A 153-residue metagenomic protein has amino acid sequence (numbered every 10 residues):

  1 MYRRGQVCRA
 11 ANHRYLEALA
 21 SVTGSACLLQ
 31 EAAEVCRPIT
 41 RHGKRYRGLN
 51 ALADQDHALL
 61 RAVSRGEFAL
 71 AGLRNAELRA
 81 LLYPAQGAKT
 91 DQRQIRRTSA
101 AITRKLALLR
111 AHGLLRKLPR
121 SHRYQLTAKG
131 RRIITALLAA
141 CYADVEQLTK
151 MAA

Functional and structural regions predicted by a protein language model:
M1-A58: Long, low-complexity, charged/polar intrinsically disordered regions in eukaryotic proteins
G48-Q55, T98-I102, H122: Secondary-structure capping and boundary motifs in well-ordered enzyme cores
D54-F68: Positively charged, polyanion-binding regions of nucleic-acid-associated proteins
A69-Q94: Short acidic, hydrophobic short linear motifs in intrinsically disordered regions
Y83, A107, A111, T135: Residue-level detection of the helix-turn-helix DNA-binding "recognition helix"
Q92-A111: Short amphipathic alpha-helical interaction segments
H122, A128-A153: Short, amphipathic alpha-helical interaction segments positioned at domain boundaries
